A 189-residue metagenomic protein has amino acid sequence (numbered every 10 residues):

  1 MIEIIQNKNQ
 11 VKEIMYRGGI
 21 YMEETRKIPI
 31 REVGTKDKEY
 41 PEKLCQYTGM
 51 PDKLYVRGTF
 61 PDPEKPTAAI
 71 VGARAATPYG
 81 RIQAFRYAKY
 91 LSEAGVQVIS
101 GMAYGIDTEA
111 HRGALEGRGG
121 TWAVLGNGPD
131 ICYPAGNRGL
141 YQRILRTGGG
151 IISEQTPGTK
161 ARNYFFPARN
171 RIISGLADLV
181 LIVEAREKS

Functional and structural regions predicted by a protein language model:
M1-E24: Long amphipathic alpha-helical segments
E23-S189: Glycine-biased, small-residue-rich flexible motifs in mid-sequence functional cores and linkers
